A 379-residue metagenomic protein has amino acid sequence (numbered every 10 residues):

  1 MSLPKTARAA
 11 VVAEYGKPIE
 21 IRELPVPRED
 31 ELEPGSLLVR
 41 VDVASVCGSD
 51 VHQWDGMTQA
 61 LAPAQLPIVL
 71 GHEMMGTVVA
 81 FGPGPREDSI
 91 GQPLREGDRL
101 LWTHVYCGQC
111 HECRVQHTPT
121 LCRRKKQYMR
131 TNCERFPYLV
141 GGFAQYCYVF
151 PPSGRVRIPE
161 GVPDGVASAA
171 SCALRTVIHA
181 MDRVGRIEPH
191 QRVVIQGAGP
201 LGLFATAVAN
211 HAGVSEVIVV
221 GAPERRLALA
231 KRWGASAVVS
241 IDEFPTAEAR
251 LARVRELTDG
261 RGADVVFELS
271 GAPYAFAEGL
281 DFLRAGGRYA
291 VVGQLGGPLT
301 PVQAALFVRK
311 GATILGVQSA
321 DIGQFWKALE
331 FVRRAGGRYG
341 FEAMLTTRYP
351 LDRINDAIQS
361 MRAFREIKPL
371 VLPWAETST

Functional and structural regions predicted by a protein language model:
M1-K5, P34, V219, R253 (+2 more regions): C-terminal hydrophobic helical "lid"/dimerization subdomain of Rossmann-like NAD(P)H-dependent oxidoreductases
P27-A44, T58-R114, P159-G161: Glycine-rich beta-strand-centered segment in the early N-terminal region that forms part of a ligand/cofactor-binding
P63, D88-S89, C107-Q196, F244: NAD(P)H dinucleotide-binding glycine-rich loop of Rossmann-like/cofactor-binding domains, especially the beta1-alpha1
I187, T258, S270, L283-R284: A generic alpha-to-beta junction signature in SAM-dependent methyltransferases
H190, A235, D259-A263, F341 (+1 more regions): Local beta-strand N-terminus motif with an aromatic residue
I195-A198, N210-E278: Adenosine-nucleotide cofactor-binding segment
G202-L203: N-terminal Rossmann-fold NAD(P) dinucleotide-binding loop
V214, K231-R232, S236, I241 (+2 more regions): Glycine-rich phosphate-binding loop and adjacent beta-alpha segment of Rossmann(oid) nucleotide-cofactor-binding
